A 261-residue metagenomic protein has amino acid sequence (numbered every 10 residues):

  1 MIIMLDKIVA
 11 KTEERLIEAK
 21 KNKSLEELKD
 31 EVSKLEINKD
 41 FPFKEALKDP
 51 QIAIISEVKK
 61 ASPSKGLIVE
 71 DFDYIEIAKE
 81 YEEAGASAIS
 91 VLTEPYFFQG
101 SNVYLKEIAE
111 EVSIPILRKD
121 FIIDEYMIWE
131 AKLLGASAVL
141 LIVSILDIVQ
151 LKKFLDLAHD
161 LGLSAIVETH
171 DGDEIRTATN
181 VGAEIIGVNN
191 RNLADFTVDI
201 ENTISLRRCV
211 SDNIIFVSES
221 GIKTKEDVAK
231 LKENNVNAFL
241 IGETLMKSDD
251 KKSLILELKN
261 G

Functional and structural regions predicted by a protein language model:
I3-V69: An N-cap/entry alpha-helix motif that binds or orients negatively charged groups
I8, S56, Y81, A131 (+4 more regions): Conserved, mostly hydrophobic/aromatic
K11, K59-A61, E94, F121 (+5 more regions): Active-site beta-loop-alpha junctions enriched in small/polar residues
V58, K65-I166, G172-T177, T203-L206: N-terminal active-site wall of soluble small-molecule enzyme domains
I123-L134, G172-V181, S218, I222-I241: Catalytic cores of alpha/beta
L133-Q150, G187-F196, V236-L254: Glycine-rich phosphate-binding active-site loops on the catalytic face of alpha/beta enzymes
S205-C209, K232, K247-G261: C-terminal helical cap(s) of enzyme catalytic domains, especially alpha/beta-barrels
